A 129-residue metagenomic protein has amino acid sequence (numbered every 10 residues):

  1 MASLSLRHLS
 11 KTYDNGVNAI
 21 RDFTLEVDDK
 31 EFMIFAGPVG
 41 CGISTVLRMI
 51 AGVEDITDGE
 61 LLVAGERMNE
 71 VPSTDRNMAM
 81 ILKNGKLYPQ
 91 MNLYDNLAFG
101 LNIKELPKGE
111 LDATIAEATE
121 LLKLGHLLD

Functional and structural regions predicted by a protein language model:
V27-D29: Conserved hydrophobic segment flanking the Walker A/P-loop of ABC-type ATPase nucleotide-binding domains
A36-P38: The feature captures the beta-strand-to-loop junction immediately N-terminal to the Walker
A51: Helix-to-loop junction immediately C-terminal to a conserved catalytic motif
T57-E60, Y94, E110: Conserved coupling/switch loops of ABC nucleotide-binding domains, chiefly the family-specific signature
G59-R67: Conserved ABC transporter NBD signature motif
R67-N69, N102-E105, G109-L128: Conserved ABC ATPase "signature" region
M91-G100: Short coil-to-helix segment of the ABC ATPase nucleotide-binding domain corresponding to the Q-loop/switch region
